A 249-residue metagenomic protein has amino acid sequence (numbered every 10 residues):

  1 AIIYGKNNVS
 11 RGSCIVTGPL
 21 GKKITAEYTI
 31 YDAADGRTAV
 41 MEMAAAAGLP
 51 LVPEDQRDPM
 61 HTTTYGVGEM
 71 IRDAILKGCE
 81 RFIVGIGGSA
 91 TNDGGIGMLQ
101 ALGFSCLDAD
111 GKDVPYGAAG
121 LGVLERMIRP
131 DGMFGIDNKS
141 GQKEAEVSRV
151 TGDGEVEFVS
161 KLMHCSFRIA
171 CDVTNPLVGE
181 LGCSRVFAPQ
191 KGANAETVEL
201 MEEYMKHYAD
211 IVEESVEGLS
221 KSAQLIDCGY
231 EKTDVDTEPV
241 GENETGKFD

Functional and structural regions predicted by a protein language model:
A1-I86, A90-D249: N-terminal loops that bind phosphate or other acidic moieties and the adjacent beta-alpha structural core
